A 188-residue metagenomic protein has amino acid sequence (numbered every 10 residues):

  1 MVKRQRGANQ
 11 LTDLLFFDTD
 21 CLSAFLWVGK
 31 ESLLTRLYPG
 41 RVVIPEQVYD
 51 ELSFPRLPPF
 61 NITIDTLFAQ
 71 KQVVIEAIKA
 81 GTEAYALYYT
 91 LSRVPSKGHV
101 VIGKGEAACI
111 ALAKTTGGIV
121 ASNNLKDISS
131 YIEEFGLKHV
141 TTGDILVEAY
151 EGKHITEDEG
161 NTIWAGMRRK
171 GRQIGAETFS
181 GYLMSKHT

Functional and structural regions predicted by a protein language model:
V2-L112, T116-G118, S129, T162-A165 (+1 more regions): Active-site-proximal, substrate-binding regions of enzyme catalytic domains and RNA-binding/basic surfaces
V120-N123: Acidic beta-strand-to-loop metal/phosphate-binding motif
K126-T188: Acidic, PIN/NYN-like endoribonuclease modules and their adjacent C-terminal/linker elements
